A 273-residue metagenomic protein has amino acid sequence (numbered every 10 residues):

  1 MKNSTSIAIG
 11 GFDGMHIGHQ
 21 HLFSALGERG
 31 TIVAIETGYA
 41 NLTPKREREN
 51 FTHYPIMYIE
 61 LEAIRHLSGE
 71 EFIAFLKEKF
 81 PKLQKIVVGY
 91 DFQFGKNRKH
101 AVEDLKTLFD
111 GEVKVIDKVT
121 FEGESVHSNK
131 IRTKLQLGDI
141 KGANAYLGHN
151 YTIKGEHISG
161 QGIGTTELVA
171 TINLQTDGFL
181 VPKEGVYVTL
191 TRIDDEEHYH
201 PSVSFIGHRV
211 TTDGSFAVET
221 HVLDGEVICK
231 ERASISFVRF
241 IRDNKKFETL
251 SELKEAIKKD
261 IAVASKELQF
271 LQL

Functional and structural regions predicted by a protein language model:
M1-K45: N-terminal catalytic cores of NTP/NDP-binding nucleotidyl/phosphoryl-transfer enzymes
K2-T5, A25-G30, T52-I56, P81-K82 (+1 more regions): Short glycine/proline-enriched coil/turn segments at helix->beta-strand junctions
T31, K85-V87, K114, H221 (+1 more regions): A structural signal for isolated positions on well-ordered beta-strands in alpha/beta enzyme cores
Y39-N41, I64-L67: Acidic-and-aromatic substrate-binding clefts and catalytic sites of carbohydrate-active enzymes
L42-N50, E71: Glycine-rich loop at the start of a catalytic domain that most often binds anionic cofactors/ligands
P55-I64, D117: A conserved beta-strand->alpha-helix junction
L67-T171, D194, E248, E252: Classical nucleotidyltransferase
G160-L273: Phosphate/ribose-recognition catalytic cores of enzymes acting on nucleotide-derived substrates
